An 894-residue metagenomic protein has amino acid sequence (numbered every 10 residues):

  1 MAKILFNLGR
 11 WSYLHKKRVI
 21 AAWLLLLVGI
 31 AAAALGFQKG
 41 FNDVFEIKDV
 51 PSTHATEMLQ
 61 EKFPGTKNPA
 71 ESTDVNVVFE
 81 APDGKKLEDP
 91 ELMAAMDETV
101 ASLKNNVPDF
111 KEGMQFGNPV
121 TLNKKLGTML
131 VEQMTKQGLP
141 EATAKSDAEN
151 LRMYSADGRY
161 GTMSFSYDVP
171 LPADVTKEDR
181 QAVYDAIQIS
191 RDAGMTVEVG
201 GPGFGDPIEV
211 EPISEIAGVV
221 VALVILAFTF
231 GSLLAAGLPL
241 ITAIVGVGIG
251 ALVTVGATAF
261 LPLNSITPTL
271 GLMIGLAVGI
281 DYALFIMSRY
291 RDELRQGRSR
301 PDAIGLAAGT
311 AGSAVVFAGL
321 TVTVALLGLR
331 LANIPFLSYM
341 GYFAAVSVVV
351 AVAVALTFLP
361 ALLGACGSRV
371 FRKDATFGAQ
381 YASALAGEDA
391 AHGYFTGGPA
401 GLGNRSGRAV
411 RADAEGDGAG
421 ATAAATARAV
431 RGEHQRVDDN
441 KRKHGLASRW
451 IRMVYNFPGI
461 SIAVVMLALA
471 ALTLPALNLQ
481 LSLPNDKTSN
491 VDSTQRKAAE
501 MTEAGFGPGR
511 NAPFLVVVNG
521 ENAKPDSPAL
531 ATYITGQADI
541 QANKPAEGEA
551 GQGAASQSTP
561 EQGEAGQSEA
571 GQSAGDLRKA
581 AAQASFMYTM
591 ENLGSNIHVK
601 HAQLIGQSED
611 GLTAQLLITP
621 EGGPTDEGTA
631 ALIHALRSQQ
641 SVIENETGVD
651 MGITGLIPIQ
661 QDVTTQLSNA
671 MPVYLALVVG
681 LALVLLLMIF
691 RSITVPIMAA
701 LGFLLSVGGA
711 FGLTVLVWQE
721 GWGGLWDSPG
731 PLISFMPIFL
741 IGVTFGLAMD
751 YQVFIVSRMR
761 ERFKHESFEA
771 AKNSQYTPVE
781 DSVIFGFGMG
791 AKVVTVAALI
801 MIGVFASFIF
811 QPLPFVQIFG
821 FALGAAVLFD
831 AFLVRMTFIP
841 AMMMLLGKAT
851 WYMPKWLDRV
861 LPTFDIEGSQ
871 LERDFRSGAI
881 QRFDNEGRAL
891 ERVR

Functional and structural regions predicted by a protein language model:
M1-V44, D109, A142-S146, R152 (+2 more regions): Membrane-embedded transmembrane helical bundles of large multi-pass transporters/channels
L25-A33, N68-V75, G158-S164, L474: Short, compositionally biased low-complexity segments
Q38-K39, T73-D83: Acidic/histidine-rich, surface-exposed loop or edge segments in extracytoplasmic proteins
D49-E71, K85-V199, N478-E720, F815 (+1 more regions): Structured non-transmembrane domains adjacent to transmembrane bundles in polytopic membrane proteins
V78, S164, S288: Short beta-strand segments
P82, P360, G606: Residues that line or immediately flank small-molecule/substrate-binding pockets and catalytic motifs
